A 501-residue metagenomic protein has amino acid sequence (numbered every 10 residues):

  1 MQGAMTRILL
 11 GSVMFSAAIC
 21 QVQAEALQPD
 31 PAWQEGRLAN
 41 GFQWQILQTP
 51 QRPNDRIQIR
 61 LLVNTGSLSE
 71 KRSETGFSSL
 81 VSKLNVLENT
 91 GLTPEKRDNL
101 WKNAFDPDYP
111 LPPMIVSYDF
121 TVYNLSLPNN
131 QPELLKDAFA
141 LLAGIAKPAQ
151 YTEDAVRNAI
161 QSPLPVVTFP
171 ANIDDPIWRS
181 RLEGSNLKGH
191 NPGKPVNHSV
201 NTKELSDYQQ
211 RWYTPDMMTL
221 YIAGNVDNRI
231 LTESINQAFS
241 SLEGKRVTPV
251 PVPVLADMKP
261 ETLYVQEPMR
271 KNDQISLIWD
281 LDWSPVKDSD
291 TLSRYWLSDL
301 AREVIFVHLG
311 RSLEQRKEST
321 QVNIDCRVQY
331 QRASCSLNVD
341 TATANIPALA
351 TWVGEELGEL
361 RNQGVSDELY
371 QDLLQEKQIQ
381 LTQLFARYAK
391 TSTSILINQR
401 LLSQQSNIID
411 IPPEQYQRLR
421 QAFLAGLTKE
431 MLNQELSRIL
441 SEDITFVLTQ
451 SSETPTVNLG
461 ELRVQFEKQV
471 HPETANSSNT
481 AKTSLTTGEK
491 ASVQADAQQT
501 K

Functional and structural regions predicted by a protein language model:
I8-A18: Bacterial N-terminal signal peptides
E25-I57: N- or domain-start disorder-to-order transition segments that initiate the globular core
E25-Q34, R179-M218, V252, W283-S289 (+2 more regions): Histidine-acidic residue clusters that define the catalytic metal-binding segment of zinc metallopeptidase domains
I46, V63-K71, V81-N89, T121-P132 (+8 more regions): Second-shell loop/turn segments in exported
Q58-S126, L187-N191, S199, E303-Q331: M16/MPP (pitrilysin/insulinase) zinc-metallopeptidase core fold and M16-derived inactive scaffolds
L100-Y208, L277, T351-E355, N362-I397: Acidic/histidine-enriched segments that form metal/cofactor-coordinating and catalytic pocket/exosite environments
T219-S276, L281-S284, L384, E453-T486: An aromatic/glycine/proline-enriched structural segment found at the starts of mature extracellular/organellar domains
T291-S366: Structured mid-domain segments that build the active-site/substrate or prosthetic-cofactor binding neighborhood
